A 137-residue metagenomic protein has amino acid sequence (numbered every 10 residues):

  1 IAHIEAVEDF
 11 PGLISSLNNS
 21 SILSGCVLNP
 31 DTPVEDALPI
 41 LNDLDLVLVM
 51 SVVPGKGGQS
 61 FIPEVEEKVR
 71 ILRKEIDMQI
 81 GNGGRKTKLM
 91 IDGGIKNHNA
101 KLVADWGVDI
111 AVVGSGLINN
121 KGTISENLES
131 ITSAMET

Functional and structural regions predicted by a protein language model:
I1-K88: Conserved anion-binding
I4, E8, K96, S125 (+1 more regions): Expand to "…catalyze enediolate/carbanion chemistry for C-C bond making/breaking, isomerization, decarboxylation
I4-A6, L48-Q59, W106-N127: Glycine-rich phosphate-binding active-site loops on the catalytic face of alpha/beta enzymes
T32-L44, G93-A111: Catalytic cores of alpha/beta
V47, L72, D92, V103 (+2 more regions): Conserved, mostly hydrophobic/aromatic
I76, I80, K121, M135: Active-site catalytic pocket residues across diverse enzymes, especially alpha/beta-hydrolases
N99, I124-I131: Short, hydrophobic-biased amphipathic alpha-helical segments
